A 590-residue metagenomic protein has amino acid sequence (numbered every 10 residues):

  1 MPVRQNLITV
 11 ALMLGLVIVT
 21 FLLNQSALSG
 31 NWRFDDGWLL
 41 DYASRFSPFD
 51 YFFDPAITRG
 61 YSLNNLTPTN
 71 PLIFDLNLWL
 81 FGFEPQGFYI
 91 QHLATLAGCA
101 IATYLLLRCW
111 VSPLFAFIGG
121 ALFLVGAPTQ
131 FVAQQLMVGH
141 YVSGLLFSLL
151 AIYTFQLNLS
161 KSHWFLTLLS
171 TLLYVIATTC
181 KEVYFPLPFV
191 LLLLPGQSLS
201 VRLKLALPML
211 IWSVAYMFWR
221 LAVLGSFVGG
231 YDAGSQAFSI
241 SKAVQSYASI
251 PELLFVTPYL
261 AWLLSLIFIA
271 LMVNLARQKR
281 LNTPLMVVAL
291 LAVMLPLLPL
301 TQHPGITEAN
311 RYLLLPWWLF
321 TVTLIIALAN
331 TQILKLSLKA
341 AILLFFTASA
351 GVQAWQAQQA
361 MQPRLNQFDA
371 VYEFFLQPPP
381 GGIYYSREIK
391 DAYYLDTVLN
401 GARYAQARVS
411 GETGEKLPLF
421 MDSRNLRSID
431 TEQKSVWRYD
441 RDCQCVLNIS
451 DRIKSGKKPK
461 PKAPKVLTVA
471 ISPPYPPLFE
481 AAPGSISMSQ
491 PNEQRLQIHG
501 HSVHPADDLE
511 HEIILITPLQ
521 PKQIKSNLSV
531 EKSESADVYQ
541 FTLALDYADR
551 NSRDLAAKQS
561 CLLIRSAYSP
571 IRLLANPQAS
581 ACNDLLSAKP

Functional and structural regions predicted by a protein language model:
P2-P464: Polytopic membrane enzymes that build or remodel cell-surface glycoconjugates and lipids
A392, A407-P590: C-terminal luminal/periplasmic domains and tails of membrane-associated envelope-modifying transferases
